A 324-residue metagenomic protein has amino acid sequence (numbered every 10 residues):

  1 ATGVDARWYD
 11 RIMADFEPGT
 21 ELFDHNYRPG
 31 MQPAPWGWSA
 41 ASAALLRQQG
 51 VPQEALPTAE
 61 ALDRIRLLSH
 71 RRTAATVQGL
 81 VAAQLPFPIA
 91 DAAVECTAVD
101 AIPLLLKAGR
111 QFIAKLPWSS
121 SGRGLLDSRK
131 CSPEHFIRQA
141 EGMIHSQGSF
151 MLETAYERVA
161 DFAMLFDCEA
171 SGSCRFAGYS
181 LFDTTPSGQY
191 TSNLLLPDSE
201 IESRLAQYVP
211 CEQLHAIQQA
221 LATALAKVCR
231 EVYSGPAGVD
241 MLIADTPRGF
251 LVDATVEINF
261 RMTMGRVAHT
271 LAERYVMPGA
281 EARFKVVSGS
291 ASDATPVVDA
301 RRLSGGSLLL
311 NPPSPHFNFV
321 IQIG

Functional and structural regions predicted by a protein language model:
T2-L104: Conserved N-proximal alpha/beta basic substrate-recognition cap immediately N-terminal to, or forming the N-lobe
D91-A92, Q111-I137, F162-A163, P186-L205: Glycine-rich phosphate-binding loop of ATP-grasp-fold ATP-dependent ligases
A92, L105-D127, H145-R158, V239 (+1 more regions): ATP-grasp fold ATP-binding core
G109, P133-T191, L242-T255: Phosphate-binding site of ATP-dependent enzymes
W118-S119, A155-V159, E231-G235, P312-S314: A short catalytic or substrate-binding loop motif that flags glycine-/basic-rich loops and adjacent residues that bind
Q147, Q189-L251, G289-S290, A294-G305: A long amphipathic alpha-helix within ATP-dependent nucleotide-binding catalytic cores
F166-T223, V232, N259-K285: ATP-dependent carboxylate/phosphate-activation module, predominantly the ATP-grasp catalytic core and closely related
V276-G324: Peripheral (often C-terminal) accessory segments that flank ATP-dependent C-N-forming ligase machineries
